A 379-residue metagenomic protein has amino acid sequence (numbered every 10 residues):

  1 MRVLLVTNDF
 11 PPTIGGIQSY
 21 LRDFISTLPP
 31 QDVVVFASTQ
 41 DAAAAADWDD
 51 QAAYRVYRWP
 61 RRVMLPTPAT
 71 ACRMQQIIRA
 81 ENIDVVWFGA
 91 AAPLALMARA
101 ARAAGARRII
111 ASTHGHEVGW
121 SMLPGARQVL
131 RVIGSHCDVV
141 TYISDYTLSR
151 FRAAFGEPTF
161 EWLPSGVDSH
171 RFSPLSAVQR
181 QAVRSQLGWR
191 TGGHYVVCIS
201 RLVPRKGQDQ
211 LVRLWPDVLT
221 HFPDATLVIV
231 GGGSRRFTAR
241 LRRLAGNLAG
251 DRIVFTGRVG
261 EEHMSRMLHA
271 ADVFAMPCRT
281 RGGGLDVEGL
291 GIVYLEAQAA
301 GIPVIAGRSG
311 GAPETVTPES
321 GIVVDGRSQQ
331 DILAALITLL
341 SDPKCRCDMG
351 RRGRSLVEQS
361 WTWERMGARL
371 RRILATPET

Functional and structural regions predicted by a protein language model:
F88-L94: Short His-centered aromatic/hydrophobic patch
Y146, G166: Carbohydrate-associated surface elements
R190-K206, V212-P216, V228: Conserved donor-binding/catalytic core segment of Leloir-type glycosyltransferases
A239-S265, V273: Nucleotide-activated donor-binding/catalytic signature segment of Leloir-type glycosyltransferases, i.e., the conserved
H269-V287, I302: Acidic donor-binding loop of glycosyltransferase active sites
A275, Y294-A299, P303-A306, V316: Short hydrophobic beta-strand element within catalytic cores of glycosyltransferases and related nucleotide-activated
R308, T317-Q329, T338-K344: Conserved acidic donor-binding segment of nucleotide-sugar-dependent glycosyltransferases
T338, C345-Q359: A short, well-ordered alpha-helix in the C-terminal region of glycosyltransferases
